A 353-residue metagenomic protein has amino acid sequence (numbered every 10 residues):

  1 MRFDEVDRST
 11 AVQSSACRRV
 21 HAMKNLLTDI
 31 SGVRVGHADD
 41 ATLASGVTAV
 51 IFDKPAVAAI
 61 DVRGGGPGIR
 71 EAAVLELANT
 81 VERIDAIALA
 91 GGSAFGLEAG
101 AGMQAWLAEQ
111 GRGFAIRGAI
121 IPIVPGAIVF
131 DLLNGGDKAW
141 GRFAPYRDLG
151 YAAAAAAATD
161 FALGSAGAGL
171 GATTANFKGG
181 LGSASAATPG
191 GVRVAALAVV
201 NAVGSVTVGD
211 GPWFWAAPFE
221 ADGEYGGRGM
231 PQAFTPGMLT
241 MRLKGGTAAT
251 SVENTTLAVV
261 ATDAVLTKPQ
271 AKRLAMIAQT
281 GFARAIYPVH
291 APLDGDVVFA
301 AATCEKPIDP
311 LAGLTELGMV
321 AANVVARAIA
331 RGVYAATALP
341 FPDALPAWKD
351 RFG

Functional and structural regions predicted by a protein language model:
D4-D7: Intrinsic-disorder-associated, low-complexity terminal segments enriched in Asp/Asn/His/Tyr and depleted of Lys/Arg
A22-A94, E98-A101, A105-G353: A structural signal for small-residue-enriched, beta-sheet-centric alpha/beta enzyme cores and oligomeric scaffold folds
